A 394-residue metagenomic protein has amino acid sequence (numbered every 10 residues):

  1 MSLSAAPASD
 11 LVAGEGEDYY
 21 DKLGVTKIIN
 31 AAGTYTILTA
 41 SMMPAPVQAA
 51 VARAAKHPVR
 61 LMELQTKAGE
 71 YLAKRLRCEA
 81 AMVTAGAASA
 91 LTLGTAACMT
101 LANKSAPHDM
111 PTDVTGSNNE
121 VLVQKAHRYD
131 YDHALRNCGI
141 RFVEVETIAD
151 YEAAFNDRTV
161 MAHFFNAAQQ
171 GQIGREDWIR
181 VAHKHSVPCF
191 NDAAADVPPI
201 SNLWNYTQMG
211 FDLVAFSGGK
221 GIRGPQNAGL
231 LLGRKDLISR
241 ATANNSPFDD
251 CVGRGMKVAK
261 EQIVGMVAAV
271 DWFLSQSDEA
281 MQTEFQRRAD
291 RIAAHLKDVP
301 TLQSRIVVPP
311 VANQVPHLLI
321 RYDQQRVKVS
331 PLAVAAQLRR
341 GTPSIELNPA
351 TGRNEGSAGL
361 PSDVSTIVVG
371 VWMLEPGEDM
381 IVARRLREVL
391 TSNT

Functional and structural regions predicted by a protein language model:
M1-D10: N-terminal export signals
S4, L386-T394: C-terminal alpha-helix/helix-terminus motif
L11-L38, M42, G69-A81, A88-L274 (+8 more regions): Conserved PLP-enzyme active-site core in the AAT-like
I29-T66: A glycine-/small-polar-enriched, mobile loop at the entrance of the PLP active site in fold-type I
Q48, G69, A293: Generic structural marker for isolated residues within well-ordered, non-membrane alpha-helices of soluble domains
L61-T66, A80-A81, G253-K257, Q276-F285 (+3 more regions): Flexible, glycine/charged-enriched surface loops at secondary-structure junctions
A289-A294, L319: A glycine-rich beta-turn/hairpin centered on an aromatic-Pro dipeptide
K297-V389: Conserved C-terminal alpha-helix-loop-beta "cap" of PLP-dependent enzymes that closes/shapes the active-site mouth
